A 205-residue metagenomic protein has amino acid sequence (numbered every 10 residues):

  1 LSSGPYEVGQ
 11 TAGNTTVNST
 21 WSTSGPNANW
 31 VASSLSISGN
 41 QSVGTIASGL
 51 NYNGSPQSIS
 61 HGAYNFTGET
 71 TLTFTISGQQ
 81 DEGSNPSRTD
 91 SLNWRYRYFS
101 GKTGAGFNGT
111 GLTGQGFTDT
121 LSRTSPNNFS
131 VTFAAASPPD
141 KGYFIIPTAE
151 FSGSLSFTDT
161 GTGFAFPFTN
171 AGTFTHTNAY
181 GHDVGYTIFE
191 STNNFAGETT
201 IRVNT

Functional and structural regions predicted by a protein language model:
L1-Q10, R95-F129: Short, compositionally biased P/S/T/A/G/V-rich stretches that sit at domain boundaries
Q10-N14, T20-N40, S152: Solvent-exposed loop/turn segments flanking beta-strands in beta-repeat/beta-sandwich domains
T11-V17, F129, G142: Structural beta-strand segments of beta-rich domains
S34-T45, D159-F164: Change "in extracellular beta-sheet-rich domains … of secreted and cell-surface proteins" to "in beta-sheet-rich domains
Q41-P56: Short beta-strand segments within Ig-like beta-sandwich modules, predominantly Fibronectin type-III
Y52-S55, I59-T73, D81, G181-D183 (+1 more regions): Surface-exposed, short loops/turns at beta-strand junctions within beta-sandwich domains
Q80-L112, S191-N193, E198, T205: Edge beta-strands of extracellular beta-sandwich domains
T132-D159: Surface-exposed beta-strand/loop patches in extracellular or lumenal glycoproteins
